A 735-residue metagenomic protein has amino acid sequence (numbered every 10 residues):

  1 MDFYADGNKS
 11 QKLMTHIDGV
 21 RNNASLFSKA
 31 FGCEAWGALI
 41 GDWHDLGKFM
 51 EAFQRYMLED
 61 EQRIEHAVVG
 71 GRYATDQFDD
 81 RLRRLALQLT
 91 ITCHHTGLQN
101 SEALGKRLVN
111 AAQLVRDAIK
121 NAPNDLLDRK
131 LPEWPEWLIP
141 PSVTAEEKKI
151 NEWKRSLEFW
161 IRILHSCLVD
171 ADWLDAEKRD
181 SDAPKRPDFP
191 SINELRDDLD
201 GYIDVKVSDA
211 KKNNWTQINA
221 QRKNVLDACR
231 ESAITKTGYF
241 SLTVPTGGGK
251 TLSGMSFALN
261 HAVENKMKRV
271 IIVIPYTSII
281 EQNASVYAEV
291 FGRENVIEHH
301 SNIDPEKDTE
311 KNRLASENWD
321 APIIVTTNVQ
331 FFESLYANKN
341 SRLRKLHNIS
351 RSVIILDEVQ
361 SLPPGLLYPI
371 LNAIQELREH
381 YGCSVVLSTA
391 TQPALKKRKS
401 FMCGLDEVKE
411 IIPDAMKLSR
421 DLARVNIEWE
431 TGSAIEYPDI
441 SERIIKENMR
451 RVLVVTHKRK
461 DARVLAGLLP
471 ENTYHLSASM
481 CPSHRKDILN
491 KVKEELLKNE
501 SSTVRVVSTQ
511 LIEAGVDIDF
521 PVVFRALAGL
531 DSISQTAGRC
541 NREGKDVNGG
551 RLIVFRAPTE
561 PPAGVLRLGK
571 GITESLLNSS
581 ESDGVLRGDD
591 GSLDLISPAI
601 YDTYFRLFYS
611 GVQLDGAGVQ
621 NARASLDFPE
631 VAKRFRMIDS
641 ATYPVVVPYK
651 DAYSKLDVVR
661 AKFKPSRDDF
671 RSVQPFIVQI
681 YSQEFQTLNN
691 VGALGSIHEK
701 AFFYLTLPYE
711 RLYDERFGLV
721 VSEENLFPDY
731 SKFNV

Functional and structural regions predicted by a protein language model:
M1-V205: Accessory nucleic-acid engagement/destabilization modules that flank
Y4-N8, T277, I297-E310, T456-K460 (+2 more regions): Conserved helicase motor
L87, R378, D439-M449, L453-V455 (+6 more regions): C-terminal helicase lobe and adjacent C-terminal extensions/tails of nucleic-acid helicase motors
K236-A258: Walker A/P-loop
S253, A258-N260, K266-V290, A394 (+1 more regions): Conserved Walker A/P-loop ATP-binding site and its immediately adjacent core in helicase/helicase-like ATPase domains
G292-Y336: Inter-Walker segment of RecA-like/P-loop motor cores
V329-F332, N340-H380: SF2 helicase catalytic motif II
S388-E447: Interdomain hinge/linker at the junction between the two RecA-like core domains of SF2 helicases
